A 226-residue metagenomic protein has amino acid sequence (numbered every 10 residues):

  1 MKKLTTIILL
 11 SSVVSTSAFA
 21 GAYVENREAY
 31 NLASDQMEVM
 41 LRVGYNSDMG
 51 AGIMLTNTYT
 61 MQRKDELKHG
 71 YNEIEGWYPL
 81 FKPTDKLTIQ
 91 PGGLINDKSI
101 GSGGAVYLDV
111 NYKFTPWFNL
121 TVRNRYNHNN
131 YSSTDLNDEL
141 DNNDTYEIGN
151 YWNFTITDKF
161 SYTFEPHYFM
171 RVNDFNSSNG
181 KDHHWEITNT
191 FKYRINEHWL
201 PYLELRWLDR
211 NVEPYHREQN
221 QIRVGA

Functional and structural regions predicted by a protein language model:
M1-Y23: Cleavable N-terminal export/targeting peptides
F19-Y71: Short glycine/proline- and aromatic-enriched beta-strand/turn motifs that initiate or cap beta-hairpins
A22-V24, D48-L55, F81-P91, P116-V122 (+3 more regions): Repeated loop/turn-to-beta-strand initiation elements of outer-membrane beta-barrel proteins
E28-S34, S47, N57-R63, L80 (+6 more regions): Transmembrane beta-strands of outer-membrane beta-barrel pores
N31-D35, D65-G70, K98-S102, L136-D144 (+2 more regions): Replace "Gram-negative outer membrane beta-barrel proteins" with "bacterial and organellar outer membrane beta-barrel
V39-V43, I74-Y78, V106-L108, I148-N150 (+2 more regions): Membrane-embedded beta-strands of outer-membrane beta-barrel proteins, especially the hydrophobic/small aromatic
D85-K86, G103-F175: Detector for outer-membrane/organellar transmembrane beta-barrel domains, recognizing the amphipathic beta-strand
Y193, R217-A226: Outer-membrane beta-barrel "beta-signal"
